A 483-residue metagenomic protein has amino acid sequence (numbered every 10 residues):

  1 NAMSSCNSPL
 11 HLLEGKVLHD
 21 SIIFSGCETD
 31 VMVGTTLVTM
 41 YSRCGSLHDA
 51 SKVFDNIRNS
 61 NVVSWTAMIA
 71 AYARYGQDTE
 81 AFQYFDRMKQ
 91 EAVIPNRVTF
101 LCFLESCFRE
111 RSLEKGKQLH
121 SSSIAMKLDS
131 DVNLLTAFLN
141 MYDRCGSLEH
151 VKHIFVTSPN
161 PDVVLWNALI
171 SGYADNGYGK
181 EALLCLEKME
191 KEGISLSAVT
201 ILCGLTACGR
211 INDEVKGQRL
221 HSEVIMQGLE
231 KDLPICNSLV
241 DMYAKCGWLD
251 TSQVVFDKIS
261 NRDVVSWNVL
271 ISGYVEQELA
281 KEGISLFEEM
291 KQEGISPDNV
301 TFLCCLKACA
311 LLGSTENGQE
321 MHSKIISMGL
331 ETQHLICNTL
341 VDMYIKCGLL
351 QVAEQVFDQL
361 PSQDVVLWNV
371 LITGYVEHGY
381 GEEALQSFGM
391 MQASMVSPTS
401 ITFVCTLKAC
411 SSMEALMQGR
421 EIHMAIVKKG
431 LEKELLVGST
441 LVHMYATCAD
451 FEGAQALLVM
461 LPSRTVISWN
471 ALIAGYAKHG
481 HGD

Functional and structural regions predicted by a protein language model:
N1, C6, H11, Y75-C102 (+2 more regions): Hydrophobic or amphipathic alpha-helical targeting/insertion segments
G15, D30, G34-T35, A50 (+41 more regions): Pentatricopeptide repeat
